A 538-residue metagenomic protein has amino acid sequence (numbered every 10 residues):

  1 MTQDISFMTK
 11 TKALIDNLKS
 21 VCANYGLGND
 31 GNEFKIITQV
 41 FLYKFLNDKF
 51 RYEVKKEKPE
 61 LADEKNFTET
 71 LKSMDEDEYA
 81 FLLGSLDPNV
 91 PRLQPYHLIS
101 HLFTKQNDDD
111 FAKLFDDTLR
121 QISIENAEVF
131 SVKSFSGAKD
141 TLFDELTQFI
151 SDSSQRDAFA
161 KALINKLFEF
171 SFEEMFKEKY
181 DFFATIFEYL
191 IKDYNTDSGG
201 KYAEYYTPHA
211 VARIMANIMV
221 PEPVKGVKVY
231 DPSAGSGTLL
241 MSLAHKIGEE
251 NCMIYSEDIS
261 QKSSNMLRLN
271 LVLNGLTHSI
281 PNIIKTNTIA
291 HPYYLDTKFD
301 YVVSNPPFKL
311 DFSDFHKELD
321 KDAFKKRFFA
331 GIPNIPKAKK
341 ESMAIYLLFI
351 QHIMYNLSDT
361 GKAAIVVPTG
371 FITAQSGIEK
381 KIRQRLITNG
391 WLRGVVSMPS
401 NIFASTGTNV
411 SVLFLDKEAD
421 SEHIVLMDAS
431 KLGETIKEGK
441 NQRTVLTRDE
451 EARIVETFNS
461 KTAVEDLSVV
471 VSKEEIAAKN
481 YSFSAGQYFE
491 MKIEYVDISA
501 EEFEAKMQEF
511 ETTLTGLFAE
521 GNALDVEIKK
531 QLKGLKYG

Functional and structural regions predicted by a protein language model:
M1-I214, I218-M219, S279-T288, S397-N401 (+2 more regions): Non-catalytic, mostly N-terminal accessory regions of nucleic-acid modification and defense proteins
T2-I5, D296-G538: A conserved structural/catalytic subdomain of Rossmann-like adenosyl-cofactor enzymes
K44-F50, V54, Y194, P223 (+5 more regions): A generic secondary-structure signal for well-formed alpha-helical elements
Y189, I218-K225, N356-D359: Membrane-interface junctions
N195-S198, E249-C252, E422, T435-I436: Short small-residue beta-strand/loop micro-motif enriched in glycine and branched aliphatics
K201-S304, F308-K325, V367-G370, I378-N389: Conserved S-adenosyl-L-methionine
